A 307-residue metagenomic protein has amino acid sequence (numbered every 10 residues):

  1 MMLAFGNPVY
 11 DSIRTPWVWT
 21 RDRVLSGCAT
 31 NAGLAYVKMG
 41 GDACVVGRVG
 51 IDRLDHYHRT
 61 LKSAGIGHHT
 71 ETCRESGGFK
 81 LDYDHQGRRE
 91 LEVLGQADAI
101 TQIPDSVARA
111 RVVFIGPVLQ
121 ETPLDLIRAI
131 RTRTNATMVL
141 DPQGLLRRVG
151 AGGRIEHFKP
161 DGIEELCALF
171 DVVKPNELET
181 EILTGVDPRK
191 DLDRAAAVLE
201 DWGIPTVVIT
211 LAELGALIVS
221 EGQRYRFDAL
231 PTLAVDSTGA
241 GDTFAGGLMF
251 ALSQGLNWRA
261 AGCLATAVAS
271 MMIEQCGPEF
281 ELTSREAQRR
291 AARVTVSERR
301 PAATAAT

Functional and structural regions predicted by a protein language model:
M1-L3: Extreme N-terminal starter segment of soluble prokaryotic enzymes
G6-P8, T243: Active-site metal-binding loops of divalent metal-dependent hydrolases
Y10-R23, K38-P117, E121-T137, R289-T307: Conserved N-terminal subdomain of the carbohydrate kinase-like
C28-K38: Histidine-anchored nucleotide/phosphate-binding helix
L34, F79-D82, G215-I218: Short beta-strand scaffold segments in enzyme catalytic cores
V112, G116-R194: Conserved beta-alpha-beta core of the PfkB/ribokinase-like small-molecule kinase fold
F158-E165, K190-T307: Conserved phosphate-binding/catalytic region of the ribokinase-like
